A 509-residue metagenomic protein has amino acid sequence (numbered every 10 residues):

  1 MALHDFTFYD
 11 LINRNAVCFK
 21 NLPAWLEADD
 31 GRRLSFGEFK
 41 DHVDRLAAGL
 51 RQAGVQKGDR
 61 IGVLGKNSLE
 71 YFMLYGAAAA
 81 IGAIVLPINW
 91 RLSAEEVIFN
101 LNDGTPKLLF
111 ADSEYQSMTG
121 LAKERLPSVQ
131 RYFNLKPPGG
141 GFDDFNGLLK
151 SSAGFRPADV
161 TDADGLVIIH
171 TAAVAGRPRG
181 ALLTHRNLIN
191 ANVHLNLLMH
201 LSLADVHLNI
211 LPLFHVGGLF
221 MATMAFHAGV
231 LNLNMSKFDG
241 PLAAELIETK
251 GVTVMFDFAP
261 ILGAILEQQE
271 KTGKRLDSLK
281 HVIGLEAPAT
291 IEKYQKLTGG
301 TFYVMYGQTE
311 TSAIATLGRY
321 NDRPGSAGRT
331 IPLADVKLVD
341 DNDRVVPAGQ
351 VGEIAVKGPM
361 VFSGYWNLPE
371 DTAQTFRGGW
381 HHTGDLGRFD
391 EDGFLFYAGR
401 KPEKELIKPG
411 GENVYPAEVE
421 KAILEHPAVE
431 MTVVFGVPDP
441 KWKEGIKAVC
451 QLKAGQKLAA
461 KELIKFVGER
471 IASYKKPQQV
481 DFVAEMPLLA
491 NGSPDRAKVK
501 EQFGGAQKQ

Functional and structural regions predicted by a protein language model:
H4, A24-S68, F72-G76, S93-I98 (+2 more regions): Conserved AMP-binding/adenylate-forming core of the ANL superfamily
K20-P23, S152-H170, R177, H200-V206 (+1 more regions): Conserved pre-ATP/AMP-binding loop-to-beta segment of ANL
R33-G37, L166-N190: Conserved AMP-binding A3 loop
K40-L46, D162, A181-S202, I210-F214 (+1 more regions): Conserved structural elements of the adenylate-forming
L92, F99, L109-A111, I247 (+5 more regions): AMP-binding/adenylate-forming catalytic core of the ANL superfamily
L108, Q116-D162, Q269: ANL superfamily adenylate-forming
I189-V206, F214-T253, A264, Q268: Conserved AMP-binding/adenylation subdomain of ANL enzymes
H227, T249-D257, L266-P324, D335: Gly/Ser/Thr-rich phosphate-binding loop
